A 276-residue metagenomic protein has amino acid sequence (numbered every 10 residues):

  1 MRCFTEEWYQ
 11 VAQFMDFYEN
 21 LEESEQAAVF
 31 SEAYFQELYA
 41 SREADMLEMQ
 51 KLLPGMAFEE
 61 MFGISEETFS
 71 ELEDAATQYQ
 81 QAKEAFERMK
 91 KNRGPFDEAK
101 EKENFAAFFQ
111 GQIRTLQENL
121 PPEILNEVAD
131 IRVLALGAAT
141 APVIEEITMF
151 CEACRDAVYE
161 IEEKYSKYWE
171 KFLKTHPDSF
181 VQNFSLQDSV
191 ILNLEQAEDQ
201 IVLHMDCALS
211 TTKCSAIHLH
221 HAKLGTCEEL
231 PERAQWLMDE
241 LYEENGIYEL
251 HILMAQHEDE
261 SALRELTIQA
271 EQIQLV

Functional and structural regions predicted by a protein language model:
M1-V276: Surface-exposed, interaction-prone regions used to assemble/regulate multi-protein complexes
